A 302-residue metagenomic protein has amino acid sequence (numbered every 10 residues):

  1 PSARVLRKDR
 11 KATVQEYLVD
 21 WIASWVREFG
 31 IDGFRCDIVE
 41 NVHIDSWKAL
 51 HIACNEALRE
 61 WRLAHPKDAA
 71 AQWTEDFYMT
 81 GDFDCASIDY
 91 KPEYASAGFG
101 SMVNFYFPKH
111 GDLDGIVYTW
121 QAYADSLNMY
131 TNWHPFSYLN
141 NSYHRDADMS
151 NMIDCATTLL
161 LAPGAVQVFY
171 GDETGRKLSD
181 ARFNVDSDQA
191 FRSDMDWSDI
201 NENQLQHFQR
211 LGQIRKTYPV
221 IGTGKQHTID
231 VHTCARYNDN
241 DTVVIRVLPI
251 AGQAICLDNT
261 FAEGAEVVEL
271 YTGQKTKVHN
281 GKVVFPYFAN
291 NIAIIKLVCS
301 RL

Functional and structural regions predicted by a protein language model:
P1-D20, S24, E28: Chitinase-like catalytic core of GlcNAc-active glycosidases
S2, Y287-I292: Tight coil/turn sites that cap or link beta-strands
Q15-Y17, V283-Y287, L302: C-terminal active-site rim and adjoining tail of enzyme catalytic domains
L18, N151-M152: Amphipathic coiled-coil/heptad-repeat helices and related helical stalk/stem segments that mediate oligomerization
W21-A23, R27-G30, R35-Y138, D148-M149 (+8 more regions): Active-site-proximal helices and loops of the catalytic beta/alpha 8
N141-H144: Histidine-centered active-site/metal-ligand motif
T158-G175: Conserved short secondary-structure transition element at the edge of the structured enzyme core that lines
R246, N290-L302: Non-catalytic C-terminal accessory domains or segments of carbohydrate-active enzymes
